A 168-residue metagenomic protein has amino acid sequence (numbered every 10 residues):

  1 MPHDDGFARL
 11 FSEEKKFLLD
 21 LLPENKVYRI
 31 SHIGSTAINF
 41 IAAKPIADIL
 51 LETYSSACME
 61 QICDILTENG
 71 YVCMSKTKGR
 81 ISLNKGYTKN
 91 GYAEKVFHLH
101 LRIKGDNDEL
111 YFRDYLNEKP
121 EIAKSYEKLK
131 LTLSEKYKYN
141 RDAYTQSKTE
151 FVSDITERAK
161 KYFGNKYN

Functional and structural regions predicted by a protein language model:
M1-F7, L50-L51, F112-L116: Short histidine-centered catalytic/ligand-binding loop motif
M1-S31, S153: Helical scaffold of the NTase/Pol beta-like nucleotidyltransferase catalytic core
L18-A57: Active-site nucleotide-donor binding segment shared across nucleotidyl transfer reactions
P45-I49, K95-F97, F112: Short amphipathic alpha-helical segments
Q61-N69: Short amphipathic alpha-helices in soluble, non-transmembrane regions that often serve as interface/regulatory elements
Y71-K104: Conserved catalytic core of two-metal-ion nucleotidyltransferases
I103, N107-N168: Catalytic cores of NTP-dependent nucleotidyl/adenyl transfer enzymes across multiple folds
